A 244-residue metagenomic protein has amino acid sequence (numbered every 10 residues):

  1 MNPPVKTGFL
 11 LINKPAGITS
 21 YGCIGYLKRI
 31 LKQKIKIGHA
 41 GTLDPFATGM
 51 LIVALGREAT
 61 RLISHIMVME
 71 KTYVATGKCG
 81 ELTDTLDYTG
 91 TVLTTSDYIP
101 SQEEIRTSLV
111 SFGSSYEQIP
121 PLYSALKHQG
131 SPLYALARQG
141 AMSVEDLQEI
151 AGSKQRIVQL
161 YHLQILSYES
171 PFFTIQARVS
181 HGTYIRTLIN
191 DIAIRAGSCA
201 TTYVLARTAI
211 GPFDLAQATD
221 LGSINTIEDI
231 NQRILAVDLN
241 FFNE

Functional and structural regions predicted by a protein language model:
M1-E244: Catalytic/RNA-binding core of pseudouridine synthases
